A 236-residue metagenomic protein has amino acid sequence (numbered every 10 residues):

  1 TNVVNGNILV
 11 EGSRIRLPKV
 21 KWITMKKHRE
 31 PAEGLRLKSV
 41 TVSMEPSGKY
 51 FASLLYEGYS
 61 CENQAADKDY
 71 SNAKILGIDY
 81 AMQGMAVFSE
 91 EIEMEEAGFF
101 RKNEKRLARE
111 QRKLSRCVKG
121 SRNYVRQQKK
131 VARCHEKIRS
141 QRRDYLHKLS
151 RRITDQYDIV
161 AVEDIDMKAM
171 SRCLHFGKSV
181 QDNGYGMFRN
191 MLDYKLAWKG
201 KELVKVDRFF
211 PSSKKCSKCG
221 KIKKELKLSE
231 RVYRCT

Functional and structural regions predicted by a protein language model:
T1-S43: Acidic carboxylate diad motif detector
R16-K19, P31-R36, M44-T236: Positively charged, helix-rich recognition surfaces that bind polyanionic ligands
